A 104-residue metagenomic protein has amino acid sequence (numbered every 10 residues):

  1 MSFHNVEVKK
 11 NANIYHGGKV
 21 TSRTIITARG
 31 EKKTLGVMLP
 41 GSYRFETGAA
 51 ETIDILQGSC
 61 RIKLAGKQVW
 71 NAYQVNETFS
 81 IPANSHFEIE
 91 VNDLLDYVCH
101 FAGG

Functional and structural regions predicted by a protein language model:
M1-G30: A short, N-terminal "cap"/entry segment at the start of jelly-roll beta-barrel domains of the cupin/DSBH fold
I26-A28, K63-A65, E90, A102: A generic structural motif
I26-G48, T78-A83: Conserved short histidine dyad/triad with adjacent acidic residue
T47-I62: Short, conserved beta-strand element in jelly-roll/cupin
T52, V69-N71: Short, surface-exposed secondary-structure edge patches
P82-G104: Ligand-binding loop in jelly-roll beta-barrel domains
